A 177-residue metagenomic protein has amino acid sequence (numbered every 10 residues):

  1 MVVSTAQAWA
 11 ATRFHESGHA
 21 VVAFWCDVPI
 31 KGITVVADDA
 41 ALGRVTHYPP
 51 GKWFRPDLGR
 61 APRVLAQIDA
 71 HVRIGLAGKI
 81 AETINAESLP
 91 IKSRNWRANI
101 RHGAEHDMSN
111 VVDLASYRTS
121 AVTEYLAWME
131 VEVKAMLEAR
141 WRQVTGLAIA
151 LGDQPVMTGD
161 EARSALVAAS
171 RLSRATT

Functional and structural regions predicted by a protein language model:
V2-T177: Soluble catalytic regions of large protease machineries
